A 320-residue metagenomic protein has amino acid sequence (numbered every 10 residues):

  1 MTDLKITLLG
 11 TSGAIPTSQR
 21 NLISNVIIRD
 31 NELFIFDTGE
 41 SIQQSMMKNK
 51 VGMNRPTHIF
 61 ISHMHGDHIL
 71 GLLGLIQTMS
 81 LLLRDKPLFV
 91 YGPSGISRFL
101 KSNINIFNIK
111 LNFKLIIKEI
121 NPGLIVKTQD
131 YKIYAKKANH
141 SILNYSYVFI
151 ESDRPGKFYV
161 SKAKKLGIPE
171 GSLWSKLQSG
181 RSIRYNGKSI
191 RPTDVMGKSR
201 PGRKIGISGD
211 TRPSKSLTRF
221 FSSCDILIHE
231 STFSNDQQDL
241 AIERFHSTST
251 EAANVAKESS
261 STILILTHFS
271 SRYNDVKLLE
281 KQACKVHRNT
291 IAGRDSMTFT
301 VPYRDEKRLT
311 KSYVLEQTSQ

Functional and structural regions predicted by a protein language model:
M1-N49, D85-P87, Y147-F149, G156 (+2 more regions): Conserved beta-strand hairpin/beta-sheet module of binuclear metal-dependent hydrolase folds, prominently
T7, Y91, I116-N121, Y134-K136 (+1 more regions): General small-molecule cofactor/ligand-binding pocket signal
F36-G39, P56-M64, G92-P93, I205-T211 (+3 more regions): Active-site neighborhood of phospho(di)ester-bond hydrolases with catalytic His/Asp-centered motifs
E40-Y91, K118-N121: Active-site metal-binding motif and surrounding structural segment of the metallo-beta-lactamase
G71-M79, N103, N274-C284: Metal-dependent catalytic neighborhoods of phosphoester/phosphodiester hydrolases
R84-E119: Active-site neighborhood of divalent metal-dependent phosphoester bond hydrolases
N121-L266, K277-V286, P302-Q320: Metal-dependent phosphodiesterase/nuclease catalytic metal-binding core
R288-T298: Conserved phosphate-binding/catalytic loops in two-lobed NTP-binding clefts
